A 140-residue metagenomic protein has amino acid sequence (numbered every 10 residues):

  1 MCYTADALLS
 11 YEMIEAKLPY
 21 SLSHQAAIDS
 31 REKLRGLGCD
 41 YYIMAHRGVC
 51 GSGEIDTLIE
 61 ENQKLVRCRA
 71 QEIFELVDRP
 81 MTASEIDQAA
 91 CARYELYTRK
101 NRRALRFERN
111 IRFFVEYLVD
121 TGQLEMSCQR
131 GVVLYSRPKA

Functional and structural regions predicted by a protein language model:
M1-R67: Metallo-beta-lactamase
C68-L76: Pre-recognition alpha-helix immediately N-terminal to the DNA-recognition helix within helix-turn-helix or winged-helix
E75-A140: C-terminal regulatory/interaction regions
